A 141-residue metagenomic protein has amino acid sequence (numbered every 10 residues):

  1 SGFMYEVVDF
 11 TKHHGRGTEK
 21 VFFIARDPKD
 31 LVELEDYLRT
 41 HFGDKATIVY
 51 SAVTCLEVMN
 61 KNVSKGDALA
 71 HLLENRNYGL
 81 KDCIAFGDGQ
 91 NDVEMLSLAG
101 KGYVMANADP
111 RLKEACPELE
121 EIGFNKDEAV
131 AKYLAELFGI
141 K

Functional and structural regions predicted by a protein language model:
S1-F86: Conserved acidic, metal-coordinating active-site core of Asp-based, Mg2+-dependent phosphoryl-transfer enzymes
E57-K141: Mg2+-dependent phosphoryl-transfer enzymes with acidic/Ser/Thr/Gly-rich catalytic loops
